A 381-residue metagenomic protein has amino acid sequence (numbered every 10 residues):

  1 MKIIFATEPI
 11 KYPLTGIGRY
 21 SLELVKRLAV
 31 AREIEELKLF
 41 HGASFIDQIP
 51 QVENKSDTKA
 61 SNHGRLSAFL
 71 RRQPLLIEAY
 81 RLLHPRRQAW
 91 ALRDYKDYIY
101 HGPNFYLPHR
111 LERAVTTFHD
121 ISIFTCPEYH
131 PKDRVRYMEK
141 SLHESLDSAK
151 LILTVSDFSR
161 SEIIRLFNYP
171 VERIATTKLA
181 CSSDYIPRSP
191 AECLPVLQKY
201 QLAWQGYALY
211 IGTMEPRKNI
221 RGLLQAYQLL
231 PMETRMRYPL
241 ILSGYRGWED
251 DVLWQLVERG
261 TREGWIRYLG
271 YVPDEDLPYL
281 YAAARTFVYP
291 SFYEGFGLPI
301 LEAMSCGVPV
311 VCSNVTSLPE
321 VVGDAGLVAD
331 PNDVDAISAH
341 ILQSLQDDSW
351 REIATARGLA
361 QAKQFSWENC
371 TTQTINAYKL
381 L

Functional and structural regions predicted by a protein language model:
M1-L381: Carbohydrate transferase catalytic cores enriched for Leloir-type hexosyltransferases
